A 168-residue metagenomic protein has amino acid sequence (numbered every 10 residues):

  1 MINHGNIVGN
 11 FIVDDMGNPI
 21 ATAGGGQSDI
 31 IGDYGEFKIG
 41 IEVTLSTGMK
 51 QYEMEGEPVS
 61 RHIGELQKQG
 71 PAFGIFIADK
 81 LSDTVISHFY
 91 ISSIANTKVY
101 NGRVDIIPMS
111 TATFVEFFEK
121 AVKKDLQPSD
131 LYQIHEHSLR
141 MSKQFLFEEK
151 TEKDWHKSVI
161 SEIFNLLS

Functional and structural regions predicted by a protein language model:
M1-L167: Catalytic core segments in nucleotide and nucleic-acid processing enzymes
